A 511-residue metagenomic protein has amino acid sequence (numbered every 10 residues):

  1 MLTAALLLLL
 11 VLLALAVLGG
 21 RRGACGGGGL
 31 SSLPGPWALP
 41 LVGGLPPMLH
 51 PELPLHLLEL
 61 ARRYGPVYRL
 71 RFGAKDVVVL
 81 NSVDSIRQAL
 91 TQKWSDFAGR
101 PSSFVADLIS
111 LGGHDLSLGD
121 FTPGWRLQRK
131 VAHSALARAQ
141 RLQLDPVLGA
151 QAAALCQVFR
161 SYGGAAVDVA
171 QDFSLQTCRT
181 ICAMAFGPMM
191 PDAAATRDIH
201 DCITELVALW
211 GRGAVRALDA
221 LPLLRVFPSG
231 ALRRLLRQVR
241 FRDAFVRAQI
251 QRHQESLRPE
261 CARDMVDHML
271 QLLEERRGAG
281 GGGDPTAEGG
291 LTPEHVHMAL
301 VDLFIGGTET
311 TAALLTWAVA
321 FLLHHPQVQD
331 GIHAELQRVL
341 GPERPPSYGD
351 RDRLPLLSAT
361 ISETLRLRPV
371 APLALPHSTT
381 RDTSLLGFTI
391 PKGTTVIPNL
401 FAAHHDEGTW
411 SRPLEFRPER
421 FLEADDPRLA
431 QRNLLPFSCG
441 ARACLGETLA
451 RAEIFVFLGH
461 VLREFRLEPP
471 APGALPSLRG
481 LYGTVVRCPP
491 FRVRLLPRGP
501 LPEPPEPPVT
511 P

Functional and structural regions predicted by a protein language model:
M1-G27, P511: Terminal signal-anchor or tail-anchor transmembrane helices that tether membrane-associated enzymes to cellular
G28-M48, P54-Q143, F173, T177-C182 (+1 more regions): Cytochrome P450 substrate-recognition site 1
G44-E59, R63-G65, F241-A244, P346-G387 (+1 more regions): Conserved cytochrome P450 K-helix E-x-x-R motif and the immediately C-terminal K′/meander segment
V79-A89, A98, G187-P191, A195-R197 (+3 more regions): Classical protein tyrosine phosphatase
A98, P191, P326-Q329, L434 (+2 more regions): Cytochrome P450 heme-binding "Cys pocket" and the immediately downstream C-terminal segment
R100-I109, Q143-L315, G331: Cytochrome P450 heme-thiolate monooxygenase catalytic core
Q271, G483-P511: C-terminal helix/juxtamembrane-tail motif
P398-D425, T510: Conserved cytochrome P450 K-helix/beta-meander segment immediately N-terminal to the heme-binding cysteine loop
